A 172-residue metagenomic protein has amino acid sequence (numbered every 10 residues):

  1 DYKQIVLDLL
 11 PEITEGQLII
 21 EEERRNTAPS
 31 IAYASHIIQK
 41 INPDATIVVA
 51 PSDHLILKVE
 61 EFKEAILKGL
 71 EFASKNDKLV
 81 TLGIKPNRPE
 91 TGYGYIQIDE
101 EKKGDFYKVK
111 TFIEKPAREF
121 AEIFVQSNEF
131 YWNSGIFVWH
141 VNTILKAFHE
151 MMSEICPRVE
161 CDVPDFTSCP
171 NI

Functional and structural regions predicted by a protein language model:
D1-V49, L57-E60, E64-L67: Conserved N-terminal catalytic core of the sugar/cofactor nucleotidyltransferase
T14-E15, N42-A45, K75-L79, T91 (+2 more regions): Short coil/turn connectors at secondary-structure junctions
R24-P29, R88-E90, R118-F120: A short acidic, often aromatic-flanked loop/helix-cap motif at beta-alpha or helix-coil junctions that lines enzyme
V48-P51, T81-K85, I113: Short beta-strand segments
P51-S52, H140: A secondary-structure boundary/capping signal
L55-T91, Q97: Conserved donor-nucleotide/metal-binding helix-loop-beta segment in metal-dependent transferases, i.e., the alpha-helix
Y93-I172: Catalytic core of tubulin tyrosine ligase-like
